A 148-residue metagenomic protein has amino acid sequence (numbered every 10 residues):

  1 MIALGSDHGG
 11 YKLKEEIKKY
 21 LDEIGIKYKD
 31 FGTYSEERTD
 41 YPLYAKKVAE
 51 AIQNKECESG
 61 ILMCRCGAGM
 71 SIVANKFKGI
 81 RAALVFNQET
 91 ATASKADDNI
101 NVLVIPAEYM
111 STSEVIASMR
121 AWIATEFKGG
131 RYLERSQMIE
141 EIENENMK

Functional and structural regions predicted by a protein language model:
M1-I17: N-terminal beta1-alpha1 ligand-phosphate binding loop
G5, L62-R65, V85-F86, V104-P106: Short beta-strand segments
G10, Q88-K148: C-terminal binding/interaction regions
K12-Y28, L43, K47-V48, I52-N54 (+1 more regions): Patatin-like phospholipase
I24, F77-K78, D98: Short, structured coil segments at secondary-structure junctions
K27-R38: A short beta-strand-loop structural module common to alpha/beta enzyme folds
Y44-L84: Helix-adjacent hinge/juxtasegments
